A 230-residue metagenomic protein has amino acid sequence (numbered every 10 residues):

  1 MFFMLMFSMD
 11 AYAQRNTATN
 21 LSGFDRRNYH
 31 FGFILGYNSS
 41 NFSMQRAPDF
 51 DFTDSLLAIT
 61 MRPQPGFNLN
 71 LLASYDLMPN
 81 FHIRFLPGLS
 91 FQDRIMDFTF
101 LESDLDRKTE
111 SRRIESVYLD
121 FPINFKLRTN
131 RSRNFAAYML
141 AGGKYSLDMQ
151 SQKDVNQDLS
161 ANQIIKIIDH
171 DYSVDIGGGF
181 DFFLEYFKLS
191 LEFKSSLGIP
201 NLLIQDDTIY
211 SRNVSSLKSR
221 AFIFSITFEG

Functional and structural regions predicted by a protein language model:
Y12-P65, E229: Short glycine/proline- and aromatic-enriched beta-strand/turn motifs that initiate or cap beta-hairpins
A13-N16, P122-L127, G178-G179: Short, well-ordered amphipathic alpha-helices
D25-Y29, Y37, N41-S43, L72-Q152 (+1 more regions): Gram-negative (and chloroplast) outer-membrane scaffold detector with strong preference for beta-barrel transmembrane
R27-F31, P63-F67, E115-F121, F135 (+2 more regions): Residues that define the transmembrane beta-barrel architecture of outer-membrane proteins
Q45-T60, D93-S116, M149-I167, L203-S215: Flexible, solvent-exposed loop segments that connect beta-strands
D169-G230: Predominantly the C-terminal beta-signal and adjacent terminal strand-loop region of outer-membrane beta-barrel
